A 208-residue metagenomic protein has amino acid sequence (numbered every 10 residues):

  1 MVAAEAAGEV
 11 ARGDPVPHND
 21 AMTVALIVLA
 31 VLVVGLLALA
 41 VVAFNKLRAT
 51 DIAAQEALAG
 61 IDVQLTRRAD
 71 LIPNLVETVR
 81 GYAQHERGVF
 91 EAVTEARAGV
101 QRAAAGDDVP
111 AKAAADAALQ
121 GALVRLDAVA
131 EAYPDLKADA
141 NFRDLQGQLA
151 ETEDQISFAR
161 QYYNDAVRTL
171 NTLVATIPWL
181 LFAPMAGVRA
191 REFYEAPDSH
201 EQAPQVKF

Functional and structural regions predicted by a protein language model:
A3, A7, G13, P17-F208: A helix-centric hydrophobic-segment signal that preferentially recognizes long, alpha-helical stretches used
